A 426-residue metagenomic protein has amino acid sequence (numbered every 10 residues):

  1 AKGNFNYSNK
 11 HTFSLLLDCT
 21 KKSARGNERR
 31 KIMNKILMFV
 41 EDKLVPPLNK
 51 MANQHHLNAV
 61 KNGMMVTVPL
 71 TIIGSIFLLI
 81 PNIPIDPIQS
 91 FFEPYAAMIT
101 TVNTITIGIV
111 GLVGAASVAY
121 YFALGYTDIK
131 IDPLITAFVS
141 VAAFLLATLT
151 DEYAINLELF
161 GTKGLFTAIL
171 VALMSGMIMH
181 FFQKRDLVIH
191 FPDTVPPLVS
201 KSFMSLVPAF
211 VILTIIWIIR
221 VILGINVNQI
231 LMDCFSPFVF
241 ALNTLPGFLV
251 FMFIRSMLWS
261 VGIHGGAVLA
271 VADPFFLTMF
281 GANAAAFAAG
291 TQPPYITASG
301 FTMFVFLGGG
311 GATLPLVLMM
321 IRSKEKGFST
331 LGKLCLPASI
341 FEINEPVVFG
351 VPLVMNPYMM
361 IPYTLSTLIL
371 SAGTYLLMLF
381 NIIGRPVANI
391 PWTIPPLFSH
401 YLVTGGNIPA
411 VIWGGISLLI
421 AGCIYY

Functional and structural regions predicted by a protein language model:
Y7-I32: Short, Lys/Arg-enriched N-terminal segments with co-localized hydrophobic residues within the first ~10-30 amino acids
N34-M51, Q89-E93, A284-P293, L334 (+1 more regions): Transmembrane alpha-helical segments and their short flanking loops that form helix-hairpins/helix-helix interfaces
E41-G63, Y95-A96, F191-S200, P346: Cytosolic juxtamembrane amphipathic/interface segments immediately preceding and feeding into a transmembrane helix
N49-D186: Early transmembrane hairpin of solute transport permeases
T67-N82, V113-F122, F138-L149, I169-H180 (+5 more regions): Hydrophobic core segments of alpha-helical transmembrane domains in multi-pass membrane transport and ion-translocation
L112-F122, F138-A142, A289-M359, L365 (+1 more regions): Alpha-helical membrane segments and immediately flanking helix-loop junctions that form or couple to the substrate/ion
P133, L149-L213, W217-P246, L258: Membrane-interface helix-loop-helix junctions at boundaries between adjacent transmembrane segments
F210-K326, K333-C335: Generic multipass alpha-helical transmembrane bundles of integral membrane proteins
